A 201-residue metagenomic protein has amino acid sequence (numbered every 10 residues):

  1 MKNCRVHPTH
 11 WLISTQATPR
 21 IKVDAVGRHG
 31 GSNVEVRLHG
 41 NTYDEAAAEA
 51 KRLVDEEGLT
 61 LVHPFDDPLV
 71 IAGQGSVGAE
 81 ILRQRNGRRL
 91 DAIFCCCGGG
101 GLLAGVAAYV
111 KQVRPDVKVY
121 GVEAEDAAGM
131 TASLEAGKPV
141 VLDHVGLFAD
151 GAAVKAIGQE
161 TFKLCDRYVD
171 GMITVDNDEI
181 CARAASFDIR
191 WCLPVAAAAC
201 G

Functional and structural regions predicted by a protein language model:
M1-G201: PLP-dependent amino-acid enzyme catalytic core
